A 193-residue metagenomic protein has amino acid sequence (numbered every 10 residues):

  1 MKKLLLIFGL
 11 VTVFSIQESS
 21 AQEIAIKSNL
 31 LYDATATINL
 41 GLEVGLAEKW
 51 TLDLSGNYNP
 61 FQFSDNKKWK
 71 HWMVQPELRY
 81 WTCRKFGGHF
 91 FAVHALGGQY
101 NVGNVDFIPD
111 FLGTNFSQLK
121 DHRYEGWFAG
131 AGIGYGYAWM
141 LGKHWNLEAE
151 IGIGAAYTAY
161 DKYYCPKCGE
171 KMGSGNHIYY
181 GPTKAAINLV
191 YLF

Functional and structural regions predicted by a protein language model:
M1-I24, L189, F193: Bacterial Sec-dependent N-terminal signal peptides
I24, K49-L52, F86, W145-L147: Repeated loop/turn-to-beta-strand initiation elements of outer-membrane beta-barrel proteins
A25-G41, N59-K70, K85: Solvent-exposed loop/turn segments connecting transmembrane beta-strands in outer-membrane beta-barrel proteins
I26-S28, L42, L54-G56, P76 (+4 more regions): Membrane-embedded beta-strand positions of outer-membrane beta-barrel proteins
L30-A34, G56-Q62, Y80, A95-N101 (+2 more regions): Transmembrane beta-strands of outer-membrane beta-barrel pores
T35, A47-K49, C83-G87, M140-G142: Outer-membrane beta-barrel channels and translocator barrels
G56-H71, Y100-F111, N115-F128, Y157-K184: Extracellular/periplasm-exposed beta-strand and loop segments of Gram-negative cell-envelope proteins, dominated by
W81, Y179-F193: Outer-membrane beta-barrel "beta-signal"
